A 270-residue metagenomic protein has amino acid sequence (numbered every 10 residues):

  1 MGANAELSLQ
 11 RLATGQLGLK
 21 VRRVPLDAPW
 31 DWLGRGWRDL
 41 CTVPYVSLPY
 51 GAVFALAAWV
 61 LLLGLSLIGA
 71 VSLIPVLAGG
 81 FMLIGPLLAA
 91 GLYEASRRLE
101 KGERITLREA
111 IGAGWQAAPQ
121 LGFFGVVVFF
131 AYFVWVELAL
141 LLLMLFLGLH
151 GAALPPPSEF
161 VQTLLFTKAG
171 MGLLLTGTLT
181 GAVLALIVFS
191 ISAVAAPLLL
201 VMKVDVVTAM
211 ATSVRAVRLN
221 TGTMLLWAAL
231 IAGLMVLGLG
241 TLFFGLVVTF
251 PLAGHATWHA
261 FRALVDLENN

Functional and structural regions predicted by a protein language model:
M1-N270: Hydrophobic alpha-helical membrane segments
